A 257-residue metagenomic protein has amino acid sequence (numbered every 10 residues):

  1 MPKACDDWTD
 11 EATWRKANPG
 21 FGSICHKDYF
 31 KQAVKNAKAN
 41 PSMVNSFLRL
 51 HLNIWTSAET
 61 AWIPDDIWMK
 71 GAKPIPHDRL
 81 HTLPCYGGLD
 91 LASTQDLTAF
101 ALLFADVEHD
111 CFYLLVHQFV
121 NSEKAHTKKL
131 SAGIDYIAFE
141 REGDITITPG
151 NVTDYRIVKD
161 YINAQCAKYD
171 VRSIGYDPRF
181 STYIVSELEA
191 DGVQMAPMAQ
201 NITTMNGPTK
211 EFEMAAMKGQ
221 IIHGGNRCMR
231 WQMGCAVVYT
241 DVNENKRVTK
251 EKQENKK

Functional and structural regions predicted by a protein language model:
M1-A12, K16, S131-R141, E187-K257: Metal-dependent DNA phosphodiester-chemistry modules and their immediately adjacent helices/loops in DNA-processing
M1-Y86, Q95-L97, Y113-S122, T127-P149: Non-catalytic, compositionally simple segments
E59-L89, L97, A164-R172, Y183 (+2 more regions): Flexible, glycine/threonine-enriched loop-and-boundary segments that flank and lead into catalytic domains of large
Q95-E108, K257: Acidic, metal-ligating active-site segments
E140, D144-V171: Short, basic/hydrophobic alpha-helical segments
D170-Y176, A196-P197: Short catalytic-loop micro-motif centered on adjacent basic/acidic residues
G175-Y183, N201-M205: Acidic, metal-coordinating catalytic cores used for nucleic-acid/nucleotide bond scission and strand-transfer chemistry
